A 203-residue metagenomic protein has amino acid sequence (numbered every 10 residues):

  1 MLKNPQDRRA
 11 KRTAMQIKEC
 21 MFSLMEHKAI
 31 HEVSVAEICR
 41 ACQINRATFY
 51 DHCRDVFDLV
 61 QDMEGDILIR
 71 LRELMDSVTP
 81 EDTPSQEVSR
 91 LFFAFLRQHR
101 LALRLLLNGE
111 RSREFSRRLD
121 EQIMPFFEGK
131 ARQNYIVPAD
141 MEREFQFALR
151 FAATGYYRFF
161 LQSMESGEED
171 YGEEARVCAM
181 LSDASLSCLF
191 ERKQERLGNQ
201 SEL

Functional and structural regions predicted by a protein language model:
M1-L203: Alpha-helical bundle regulatory/interaction domains
